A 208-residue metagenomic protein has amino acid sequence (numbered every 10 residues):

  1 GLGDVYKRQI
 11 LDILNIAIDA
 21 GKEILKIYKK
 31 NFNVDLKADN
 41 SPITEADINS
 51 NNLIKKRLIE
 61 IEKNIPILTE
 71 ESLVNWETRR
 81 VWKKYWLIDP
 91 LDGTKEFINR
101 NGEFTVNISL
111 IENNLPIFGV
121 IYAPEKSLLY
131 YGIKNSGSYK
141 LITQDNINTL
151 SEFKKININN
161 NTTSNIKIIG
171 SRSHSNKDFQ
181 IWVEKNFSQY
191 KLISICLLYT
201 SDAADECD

Functional and structural regions predicted by a protein language model:
G1-Y6, A203-E206: Short, small-residue-biased leader/transition segments that mark boundaries at the very start of proteins
D4-L91, E112, N146-T149, S173-K191: N-terminal subdomain of lithium-sensitive/metallo-dependent phosphomonoesterases centered on the IMPase/IPPase/PAP
I24, D47, L58, T94 (+4 more regions): Residue-level signal for inorganic ion chemistry
I48, E71, P90-G93, F97 (+2 more regions): Generic detector of well-ordered alpha-helical packing
N75-E77, L198-S201: A short acidic, often aromatic-flanked loop/helix-cap motif at beta-alpha or helix-coil junctions that lines enzyme
R79-R80, I98-G102, G132: Short glycine/proline-enriched turns and hinge-like loops at secondary-structure junctions
L87-I111, F118: Glycine-rich active-site/cofactor-binding loop and its immediate structural neighborhood
I108-L198: Acidic beta-strand-loop-alpha-helix segment within the catalytic core of divalent metal-dependent phosphate-processing
